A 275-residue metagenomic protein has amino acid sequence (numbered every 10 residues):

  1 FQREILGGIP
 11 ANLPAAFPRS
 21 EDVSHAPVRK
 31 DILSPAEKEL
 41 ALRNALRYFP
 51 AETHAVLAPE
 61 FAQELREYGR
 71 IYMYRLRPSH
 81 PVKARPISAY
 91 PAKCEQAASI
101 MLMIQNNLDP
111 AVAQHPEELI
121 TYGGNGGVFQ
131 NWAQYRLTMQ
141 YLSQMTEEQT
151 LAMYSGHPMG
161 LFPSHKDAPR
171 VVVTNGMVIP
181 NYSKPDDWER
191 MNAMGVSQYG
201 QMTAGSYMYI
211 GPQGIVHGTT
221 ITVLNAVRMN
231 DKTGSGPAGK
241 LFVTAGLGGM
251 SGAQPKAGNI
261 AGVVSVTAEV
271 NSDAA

Functional and structural regions predicted by a protein language model:
F1-A193, S197-P212: Long, compositionally biased, glycine/small-hydrophobic-enriched stretches that function as flexible linkers, tethers
Y141, M145, T222-N230: Mid-sequence acidic-hydrophobic segments that form the walls of catalytic/ligand-binding cavities or oligomerization
Q201-Y207, G211-I221, R228, A238-L241 (+1 more regions): Catalytic or ion-translocation cores adjacent to nucleophile or general acid/base/metal-coordination motifs in diverse
K232-S235: Glycine-rich helix-loop-beta junction characteristic of Rossmann-like nucleotide cofactor-binding loops
